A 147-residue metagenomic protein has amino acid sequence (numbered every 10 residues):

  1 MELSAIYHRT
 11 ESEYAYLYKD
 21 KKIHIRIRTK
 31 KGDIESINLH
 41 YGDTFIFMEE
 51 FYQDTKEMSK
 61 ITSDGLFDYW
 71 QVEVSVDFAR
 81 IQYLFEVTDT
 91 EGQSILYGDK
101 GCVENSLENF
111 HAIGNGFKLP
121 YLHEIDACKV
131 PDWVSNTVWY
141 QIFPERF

Functional and structural regions predicted by a protein language model:
M1-D33, L107-I125, K129-D132, F143: Non-catalytic, glycine-rich low-complexity segments
D20, G65-F67, S135: Short, solvent-exposed coil/turn segments
I27, Y41, R146: Residues that line or immediately flank small-molecule/substrate-binding pockets and catalytic motifs
K30-A79, T88-N109: Aromatic-rich carbohydrate-binding modules that target alpha-glucans
S135-F147: Carboxylate/His-rich catalytic cores and anion/metal-binding grooves
